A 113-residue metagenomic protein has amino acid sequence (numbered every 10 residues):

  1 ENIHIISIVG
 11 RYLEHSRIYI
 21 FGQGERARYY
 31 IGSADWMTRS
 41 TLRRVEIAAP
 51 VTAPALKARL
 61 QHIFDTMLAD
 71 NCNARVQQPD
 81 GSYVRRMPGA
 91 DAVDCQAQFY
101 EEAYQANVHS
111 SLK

Functional and structural regions predicted by a protein language model:
E1-K113: PLD/PLD-like phosphodiesterase catalytic module centered on the HKD motif
